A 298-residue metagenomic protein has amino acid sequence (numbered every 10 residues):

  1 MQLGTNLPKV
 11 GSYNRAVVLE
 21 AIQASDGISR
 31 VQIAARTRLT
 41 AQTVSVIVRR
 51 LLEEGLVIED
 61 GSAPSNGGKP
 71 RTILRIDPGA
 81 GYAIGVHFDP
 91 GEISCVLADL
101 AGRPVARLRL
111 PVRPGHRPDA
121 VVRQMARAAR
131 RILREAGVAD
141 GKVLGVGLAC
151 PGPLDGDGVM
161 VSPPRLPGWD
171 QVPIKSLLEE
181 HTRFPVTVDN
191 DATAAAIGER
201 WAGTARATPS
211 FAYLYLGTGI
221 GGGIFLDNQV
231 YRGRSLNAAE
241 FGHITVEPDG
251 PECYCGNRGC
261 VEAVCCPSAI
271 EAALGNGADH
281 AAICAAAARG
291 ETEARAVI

Functional and structural regions predicted by a protein language model:
M1-R36: Extreme N-terminal segment that seeds HTH/winged-HTH DNA-binding domains in transcriptional regulators
G4-T5, V17, Q23, F88-A120 (+1 more regions): Short glycine-rich, Thr/Ser-proximal phosphate-binding strand/loop in the N-terminal lobe of ATP-dependent enzymes
Q32, L52-G68: Beta-hairpin "wing" of winged helix-turn-helix
Q42, V188-A192, V246-D279: Glycine-rich phosphate-binding loop plus the immediately following alpha-helix
G68-R107, Y213-L226: Gly/Thr-rich phosphate-binding beta-strand-loop-beta motif of the actin/hexokinase/Hsp70
P104-S210: Glycine-rich phosphate-binding loop and adjoining helix at the ATP-binding site of ATP-dependent phosphoryl-transfer
D119-V138, V261-C265, A269-I298: Adenine-nucleotide phosphate-binding core of ATP-dependent small-molecule kinases
T204-V264: Glycine-rich phosphate-binding loop of actin/hexokinase-like ATP-binding domains
